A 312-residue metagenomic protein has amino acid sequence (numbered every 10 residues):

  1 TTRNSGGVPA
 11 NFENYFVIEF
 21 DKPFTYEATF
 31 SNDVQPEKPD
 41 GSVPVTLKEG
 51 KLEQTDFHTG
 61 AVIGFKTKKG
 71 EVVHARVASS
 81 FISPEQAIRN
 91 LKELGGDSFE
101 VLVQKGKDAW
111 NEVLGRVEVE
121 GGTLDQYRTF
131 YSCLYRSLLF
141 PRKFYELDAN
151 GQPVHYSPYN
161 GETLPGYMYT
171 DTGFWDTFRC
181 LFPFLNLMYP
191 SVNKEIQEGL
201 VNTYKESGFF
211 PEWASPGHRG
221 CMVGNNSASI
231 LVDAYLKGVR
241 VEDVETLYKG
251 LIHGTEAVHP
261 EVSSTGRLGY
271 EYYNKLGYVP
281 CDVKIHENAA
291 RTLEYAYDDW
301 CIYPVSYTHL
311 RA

Functional and structural regions predicted by a protein language model:
T1-Y169: Beta-sandwich/jelly-roll carbohydrate-recognition scaffolds of carbohydrate-active enzymes
D56, V103, Q126-Y127, G173-T177 (+6 more regions): Active-site-proximal structural scaffolding
A109, V113, I196, D298-C301: Amphipathic, well-ordered alpha-helical segments in soluble domains
S132-E146, T170-N193, V232-K237, W300-Y307: Alpha-helical support elements that line or immediately flank enzyme active sites and cofactor-binding pockets
G151-H155, N160-E162, S191-Y273: Helix-terminus loop motifs that line ligand-binding clefts
P165-F174, P216-G224, V283-Y295: Solvent-exposed loop and edge beta-strand segments that line ligand/cofactor-binding and catalytic clefts
F210-P211, G277-I285: Flexible, solvent-exposed coil segments and beta strand-coil junctions, predominantly the extracellular/periplasmic
T308-A312: Conserved small/polar residues in nucleotide/adenosyl-binding loops
